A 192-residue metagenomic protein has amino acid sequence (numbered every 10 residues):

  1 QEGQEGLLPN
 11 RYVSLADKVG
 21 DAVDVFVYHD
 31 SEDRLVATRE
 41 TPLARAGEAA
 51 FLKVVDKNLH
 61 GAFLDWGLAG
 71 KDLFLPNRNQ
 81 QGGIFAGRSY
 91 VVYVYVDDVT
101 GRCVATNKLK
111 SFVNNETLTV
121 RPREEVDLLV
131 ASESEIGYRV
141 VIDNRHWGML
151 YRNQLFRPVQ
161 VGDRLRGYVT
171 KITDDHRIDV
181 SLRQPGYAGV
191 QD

Functional and structural regions predicted by a protein language model:
Q1-D192: Single-stranded RNA-binding regions, centering on S1/OB-family and related RNA-binding modules
